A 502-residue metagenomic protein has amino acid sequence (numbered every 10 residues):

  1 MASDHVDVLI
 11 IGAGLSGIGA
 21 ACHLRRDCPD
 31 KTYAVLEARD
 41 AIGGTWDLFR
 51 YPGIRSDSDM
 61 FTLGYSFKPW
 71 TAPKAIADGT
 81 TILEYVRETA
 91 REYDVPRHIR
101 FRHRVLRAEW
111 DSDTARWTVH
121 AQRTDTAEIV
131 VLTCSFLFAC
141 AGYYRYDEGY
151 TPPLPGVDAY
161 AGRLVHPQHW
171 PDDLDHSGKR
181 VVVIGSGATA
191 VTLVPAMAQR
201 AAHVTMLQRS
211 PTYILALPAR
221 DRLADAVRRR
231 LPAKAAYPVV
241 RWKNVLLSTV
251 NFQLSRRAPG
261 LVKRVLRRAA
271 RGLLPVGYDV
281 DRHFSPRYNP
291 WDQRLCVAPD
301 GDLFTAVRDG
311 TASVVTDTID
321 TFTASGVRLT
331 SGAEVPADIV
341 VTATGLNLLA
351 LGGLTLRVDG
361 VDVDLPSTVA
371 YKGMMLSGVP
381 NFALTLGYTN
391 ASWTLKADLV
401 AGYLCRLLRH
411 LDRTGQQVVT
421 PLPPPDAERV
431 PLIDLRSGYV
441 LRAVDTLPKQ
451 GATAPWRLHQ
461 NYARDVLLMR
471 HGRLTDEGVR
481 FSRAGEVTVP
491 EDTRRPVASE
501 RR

Functional and structural regions predicted by a protein language model:
A2-H5, L9-I11, L15, G19-A20 (+6 more regions): Rossmann-like dinucleotide-binding core of oxidoreductases
V6-I10, L15-I99, Q208-R209, G272-Y278: Beta1-alpha1 glycine-rich phosphate/pyrophosphate-binding loop at the start of Rossmann-like nucleotide-binding domains
I11, V105, V131-Y144, V181-I184 (+3 more regions): Short hydrophobic core segments
Y51, A343-L411: Glycine/threonine-rich phosphate-binding loop and adjacent beta-strand/alpha-helix elements that clamp
W70-E88, R100, I184, L254-K263 (+1 more regions): Short beta-strand to alpha-helix junction loop
P73-R145, A306, T321: Feature captures the FAD/FMN-dependent oxidoreductase FAD-binding
L273-L329, A333-P336: Alpha/beta-hydrolase fold catalytic core
D398, G402-R502: C-terminal active-site-capping segments
